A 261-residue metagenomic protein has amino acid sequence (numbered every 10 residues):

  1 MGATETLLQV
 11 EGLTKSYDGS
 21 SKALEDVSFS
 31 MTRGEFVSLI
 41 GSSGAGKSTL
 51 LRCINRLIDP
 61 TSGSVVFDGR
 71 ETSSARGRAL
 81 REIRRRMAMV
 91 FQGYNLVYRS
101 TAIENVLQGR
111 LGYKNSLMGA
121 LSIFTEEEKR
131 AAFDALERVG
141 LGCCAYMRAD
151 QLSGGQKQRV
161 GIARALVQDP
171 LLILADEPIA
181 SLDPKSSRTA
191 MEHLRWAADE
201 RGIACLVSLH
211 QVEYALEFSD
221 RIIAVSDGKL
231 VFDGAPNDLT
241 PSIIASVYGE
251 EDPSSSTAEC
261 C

Functional and structural regions predicted by a protein language model:
I40-S42: The feature captures the beta-strand-to-loop junction immediately N-terminal to the Walker
N55: Helix-to-loop junction immediately C-terminal to a conserved catalytic motif
E71, K114, M118-C143: Conserved ABC ATPase "signature" region
T72-A88, M118-E126, L239: ABC ATPase NBD coupling module
R148-L152, Q156: Conserved ABC ATPase signature
D169: Conserved catalytic motifs of ABC-family nucleotide-binding domains
I173-D176: Catalytic Walker B motif of ABC-type/P-loop ATPase nucleotide-binding domains
